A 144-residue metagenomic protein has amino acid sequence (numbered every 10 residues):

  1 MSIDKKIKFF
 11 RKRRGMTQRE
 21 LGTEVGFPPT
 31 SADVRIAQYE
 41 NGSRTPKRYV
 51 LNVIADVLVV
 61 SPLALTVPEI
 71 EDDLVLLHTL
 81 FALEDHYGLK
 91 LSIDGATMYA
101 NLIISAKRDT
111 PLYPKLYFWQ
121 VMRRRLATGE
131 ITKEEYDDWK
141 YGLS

Functional and structural regions predicted by a protein language model:
M1-R14: A short, Lys/Arg-rich alpha-helix, primarily the initiator
I7, Q18-G22, D33-Y39, I54 (+1 more regions): Conserved hydrophobic/aromatic packing and binding residues within compact polymer-binding modules
K12, T23, F27, D56: Alpha-helical residues within the helix-turn-helix
G26-P46, V67-E71: Recognition helix of helix-turn-helix/homeodomain-like DNA-binding domains that insert into the DNA major groove
T45, Y49-A127: Charged, helix-prone or intrinsically disordered regulatory segments positioned adjacent to compact structured domains
T128-W139, S144: Short, compact, well-ordered microdomains
